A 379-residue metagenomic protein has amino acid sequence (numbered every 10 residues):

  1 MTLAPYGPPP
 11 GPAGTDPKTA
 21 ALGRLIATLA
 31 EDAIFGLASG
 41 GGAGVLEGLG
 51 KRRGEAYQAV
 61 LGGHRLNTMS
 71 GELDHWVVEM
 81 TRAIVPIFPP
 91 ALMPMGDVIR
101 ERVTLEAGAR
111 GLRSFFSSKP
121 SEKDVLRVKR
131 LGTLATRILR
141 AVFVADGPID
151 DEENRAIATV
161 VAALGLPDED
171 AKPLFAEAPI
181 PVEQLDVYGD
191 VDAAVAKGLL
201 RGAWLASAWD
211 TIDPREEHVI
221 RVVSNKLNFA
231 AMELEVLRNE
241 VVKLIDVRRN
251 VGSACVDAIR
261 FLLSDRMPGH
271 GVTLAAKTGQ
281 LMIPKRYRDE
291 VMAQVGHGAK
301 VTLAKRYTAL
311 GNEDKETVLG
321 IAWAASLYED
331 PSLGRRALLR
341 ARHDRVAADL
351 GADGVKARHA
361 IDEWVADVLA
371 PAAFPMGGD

Functional and structural regions predicted by a protein language model:
M1-D379: Small-residue-enriched hydrophobic alpha-helices in membranes
